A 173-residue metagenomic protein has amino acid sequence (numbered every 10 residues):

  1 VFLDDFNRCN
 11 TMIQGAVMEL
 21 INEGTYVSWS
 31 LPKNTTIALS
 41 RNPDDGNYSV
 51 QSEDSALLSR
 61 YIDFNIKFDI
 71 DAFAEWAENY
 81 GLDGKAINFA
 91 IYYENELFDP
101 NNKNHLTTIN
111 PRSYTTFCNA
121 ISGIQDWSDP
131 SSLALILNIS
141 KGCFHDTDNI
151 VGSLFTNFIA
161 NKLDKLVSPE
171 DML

Functional and structural regions predicted by a protein language model:
V1-L173: C-terminal regulatory/interaction module of P-loop NTP-utilizing enzymes
